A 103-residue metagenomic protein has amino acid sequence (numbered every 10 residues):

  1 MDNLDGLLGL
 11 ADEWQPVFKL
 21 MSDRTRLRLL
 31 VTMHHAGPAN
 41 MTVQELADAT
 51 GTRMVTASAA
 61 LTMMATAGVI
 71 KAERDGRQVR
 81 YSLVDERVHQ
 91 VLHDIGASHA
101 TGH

Functional and structural regions predicted by a protein language model:
M1-W14, H34-H35, H89-H103: Amphipathic alpha-helical dimerization/coiled-coil segments that flank or bridge DNA-binding/regulatory modules
D12-R53, D75, V79-E86: N-terminal helix-turn-helix DNA-binding core of bacterial DNA-binding proteins
D48, A65-T66: Alpha-helical residues within the helix-turn-helix
L61-T62: Short, hydrophobic-biased segments on the C-terminal half of alpha helices that form "recognition helices"
